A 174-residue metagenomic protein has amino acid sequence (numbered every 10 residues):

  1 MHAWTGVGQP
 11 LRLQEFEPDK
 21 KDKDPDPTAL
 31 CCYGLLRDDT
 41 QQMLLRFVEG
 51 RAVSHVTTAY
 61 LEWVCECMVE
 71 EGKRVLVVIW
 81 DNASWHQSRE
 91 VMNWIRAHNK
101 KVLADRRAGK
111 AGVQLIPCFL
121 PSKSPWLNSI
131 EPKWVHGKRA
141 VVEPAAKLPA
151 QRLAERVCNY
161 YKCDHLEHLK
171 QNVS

Functional and structural regions predicted by a protein language model:
M1-H2, E90-M92, S129-P132: Short aromatic-enriched loop/helix-cap "lid" or pocket-rim segments at secondary-structure transitions that line
M1-W63: Extended, low-complexity cationic-aromatic segments
T5, Q9-D22, H98-P132, A145: RNase H-like polynucleotidyl transferase catalytic core
T28, G34-L35, D81, N128 (+1 more regions): Generic structural signal for small/hydrophobic residues in well-ordered secondary structure, especially within
R37-Q41, A83-H86, K123-W126, R139-A140: Short, solvent-exposed loop/turn segments at secondary-structure junctions
T57-V77: Short, basic/hydrophobic alpha-helical segments
K73-Q87, L120, N128: Acidic/histidine-rich, metal-coordinating catalytic segments
V113-I116, K123-S174: C-terminal anion-handling pockets and recognition modules
